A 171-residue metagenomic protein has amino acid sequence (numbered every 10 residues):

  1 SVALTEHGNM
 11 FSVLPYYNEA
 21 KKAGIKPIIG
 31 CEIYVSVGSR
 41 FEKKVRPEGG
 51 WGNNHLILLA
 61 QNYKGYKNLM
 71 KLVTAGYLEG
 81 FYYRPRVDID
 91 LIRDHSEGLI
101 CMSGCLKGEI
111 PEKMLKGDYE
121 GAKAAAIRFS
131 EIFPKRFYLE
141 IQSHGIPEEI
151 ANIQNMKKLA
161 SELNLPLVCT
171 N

Functional and structural regions predicted by a protein language model:
S1-N171: Phosphodiester-processing cores and adjacent nucleic acid-binding clamps
